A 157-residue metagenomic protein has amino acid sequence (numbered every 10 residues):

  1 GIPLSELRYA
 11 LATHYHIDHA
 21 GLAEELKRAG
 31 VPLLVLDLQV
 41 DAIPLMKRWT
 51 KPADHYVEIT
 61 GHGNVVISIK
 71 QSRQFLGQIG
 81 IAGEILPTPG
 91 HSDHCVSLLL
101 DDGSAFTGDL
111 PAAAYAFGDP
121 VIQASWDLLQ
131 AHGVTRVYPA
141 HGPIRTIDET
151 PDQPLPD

Functional and structural regions predicted by a protein language model:
G1, A42, L86-G90: Short secondary-structure boundary segments
G1-S5, Q78-I81, H132: Glycine-rich phosphate-binding loop signature in dinucleotide/nucleotide-binding domains
I2-F75: Active-site HxH/HxHxD metal-binding segment of metal-dependent hydrolases
H16, L76-Q78, I147-E149: Short, solvent-exposed polar/charged micro-motifs at secondary-structure junctions
A23-E25, F75-G77, V96-S97, L129: Short secondary-structure boundary/capping segments
G30, M46, P52-A53, S125 (+2 more regions): Residue-level signature of transmembrane alpha-helix interfaces in integral membrane proteins
Q71-R73, G80-G83: Short coil/loop residues immediately preceding or within conserved phosphate-binding loops of NTP-utilizing enzyme
I81-P156: Metallo-beta-lactamase
